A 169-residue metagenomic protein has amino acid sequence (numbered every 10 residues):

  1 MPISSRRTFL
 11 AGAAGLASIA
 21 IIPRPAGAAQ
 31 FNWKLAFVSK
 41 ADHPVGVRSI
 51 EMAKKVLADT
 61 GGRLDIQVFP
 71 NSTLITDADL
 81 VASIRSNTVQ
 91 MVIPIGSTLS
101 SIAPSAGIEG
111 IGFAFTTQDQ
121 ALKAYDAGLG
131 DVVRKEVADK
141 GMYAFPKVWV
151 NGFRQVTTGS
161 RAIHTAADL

Functional and structural regions predicted by a protein language model:
P2, T8-A28: N-terminal export signals
I21-F37, L57-L64, A162, A166-D168: Immediate post-signal peptide segment of exported/extracytoplasmic ligand-binding proteins
K34-E51, N71-I75: Extracytoplasmic "Venus flytrap"
D42-Q67, G128: Short, polar/charged alpha-helical segment
K54, Q90, I95-D168: Contiguous mixed-secondary-structure segments that line small-molecule binding/active-site clefts of soluble domains
G62-L64, L80-P94: Alpha-to-beta junction loops
Q67-F69, F145: General small-molecule cofactor/ligand-binding pocket signal
F69-A82, H164: Short helix-initiation/N-cap motifs at beta->coil->alpha
